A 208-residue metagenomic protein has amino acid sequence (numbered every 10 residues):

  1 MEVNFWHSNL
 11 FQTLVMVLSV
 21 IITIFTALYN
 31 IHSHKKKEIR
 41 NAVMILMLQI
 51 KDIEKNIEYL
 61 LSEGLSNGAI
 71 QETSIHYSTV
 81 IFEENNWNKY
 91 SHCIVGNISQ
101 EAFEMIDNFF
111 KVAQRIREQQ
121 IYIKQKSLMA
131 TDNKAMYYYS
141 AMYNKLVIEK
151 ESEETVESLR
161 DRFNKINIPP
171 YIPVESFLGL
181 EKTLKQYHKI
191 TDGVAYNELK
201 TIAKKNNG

Functional and structural regions predicted by a protein language model:
M1-E2, I39, F110: Generic detector of bulky aromatic hydrophobic side chains
M1-H34: Membrane-embedded hydrophobic alpha-helical segments
S33-K51: Juxtamembrane membrane-water interface segments immediately C-terminal to a transmembrane helix
K51-G208: Interfacial alpha-helical end/capping and short helix-turn segments at domain and membrane boundaries
